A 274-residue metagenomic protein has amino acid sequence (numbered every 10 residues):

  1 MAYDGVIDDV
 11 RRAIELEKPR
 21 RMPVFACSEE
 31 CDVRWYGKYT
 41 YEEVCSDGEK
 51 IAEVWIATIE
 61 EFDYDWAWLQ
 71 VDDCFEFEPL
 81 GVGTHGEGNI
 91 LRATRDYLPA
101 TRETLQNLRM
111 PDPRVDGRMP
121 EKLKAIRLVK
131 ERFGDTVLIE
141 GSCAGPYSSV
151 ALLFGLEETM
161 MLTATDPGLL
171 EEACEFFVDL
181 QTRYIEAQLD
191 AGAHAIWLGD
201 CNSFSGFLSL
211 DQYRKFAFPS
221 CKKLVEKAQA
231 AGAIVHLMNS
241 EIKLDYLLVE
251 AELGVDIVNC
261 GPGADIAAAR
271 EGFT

Functional and structural regions predicted by a protein language model:
M1-D32, Y39-E42, E87-T94, P111-T274: Active-site loop segments of alpha/beta catalytic cores
C27-E29, Y64-C74, S142: Acidic/polar N-terminal loop/beta-strand segments that form early-domain functional surfaces
D32-W35, A67-W68, F75-E87, S149-V150: Short active-site-adjacent helix-start/loop capping segments
Y36-K50: Surface-exposed strand-loop-strand hairpins of Gram-negative outer-membrane beta-barrel proteins
S46-E49, A100-T104, D116: Intrinsic-disorder/low-complexity, polar/charged segments
E49, E53, P120-L123: A structural signal for well-ordered alpha-helical segments within the folded catalytic domains of diverse enzymes
K50-V71, A187-G192, E252: Catalytic domains of carbohydrate-active enzymes, especially glycoside hydrolases
D73-D112, D135-T136: A contiguous, low-structure linker/loop signature
